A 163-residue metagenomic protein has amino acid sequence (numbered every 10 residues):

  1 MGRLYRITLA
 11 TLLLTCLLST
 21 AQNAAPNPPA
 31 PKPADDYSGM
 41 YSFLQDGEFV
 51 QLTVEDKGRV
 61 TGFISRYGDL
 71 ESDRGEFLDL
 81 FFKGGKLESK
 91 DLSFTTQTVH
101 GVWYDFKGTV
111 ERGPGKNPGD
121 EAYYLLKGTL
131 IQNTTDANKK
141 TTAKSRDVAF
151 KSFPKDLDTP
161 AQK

Functional and structural regions predicted by a protein language model:
M1-L9: Bacterial N-terminal signal peptides that target proteins for export
T8-S19: Bacterial N-terminal signal peptides
S19-P26: Signal peptide processing junction and immediate N-terminal pro/mature segment of secreted/exported proteins
P26-K163: Central antiparallel beta-sheet cores of small beta-barrel/beta-sandwich binding domains
